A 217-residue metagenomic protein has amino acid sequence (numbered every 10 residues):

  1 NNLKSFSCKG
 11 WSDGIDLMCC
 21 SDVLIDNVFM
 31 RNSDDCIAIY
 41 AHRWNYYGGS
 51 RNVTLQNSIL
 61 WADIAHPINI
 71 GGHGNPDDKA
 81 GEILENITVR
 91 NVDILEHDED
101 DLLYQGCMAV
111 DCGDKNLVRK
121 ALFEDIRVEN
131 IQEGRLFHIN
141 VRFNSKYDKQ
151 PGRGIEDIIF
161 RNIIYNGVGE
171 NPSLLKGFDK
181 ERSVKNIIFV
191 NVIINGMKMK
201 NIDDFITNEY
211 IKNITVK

Functional and structural regions predicted by a protein language model:
N1-K217: Extracellular/periplasmic carbohydrate-active domains that bind, remodel, or depolymerize complex polysaccharides
